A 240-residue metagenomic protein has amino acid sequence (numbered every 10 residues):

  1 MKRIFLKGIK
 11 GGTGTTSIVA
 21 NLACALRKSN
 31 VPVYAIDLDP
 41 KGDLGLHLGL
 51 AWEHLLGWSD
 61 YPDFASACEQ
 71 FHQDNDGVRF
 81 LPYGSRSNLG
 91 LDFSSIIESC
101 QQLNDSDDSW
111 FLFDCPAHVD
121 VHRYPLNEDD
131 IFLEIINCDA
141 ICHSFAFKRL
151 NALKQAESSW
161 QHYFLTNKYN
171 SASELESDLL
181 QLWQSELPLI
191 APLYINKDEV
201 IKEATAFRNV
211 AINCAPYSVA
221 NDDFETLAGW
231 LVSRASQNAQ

Functional and structural regions predicted by a protein language model:
K2-P40: Walker A/P-loop phosphate-binding motif and the immediately C-terminal alpha-helix
I9, P32-D107, A206: P-loop/Walker-type NTP enzyme "switch/lid" segment
I36, P82-Y83, L112-D114, L133-C138 (+1 more regions): Conserved beta-strand segments of the P-loop GTPase G domain that flank and frequently precede/overlap
L103-H122: Glycine-rich phosphate-binding loop used to anchor ATP phosphates in small-molecule kinases, encompassing both
D120-A140: Inter-motif core of Ras-like GTPase G domains
I141-H162: Anionic-ligand binding region
K168-E174, L180-A215, F224: Beta-strand-loop-alpha "switch" segments that mediate conformational coupling across diverse proteins
A211-Q240: NTP-binding/hydrolysis catalytic cores, primarily Walker-type P-loop NTPases
